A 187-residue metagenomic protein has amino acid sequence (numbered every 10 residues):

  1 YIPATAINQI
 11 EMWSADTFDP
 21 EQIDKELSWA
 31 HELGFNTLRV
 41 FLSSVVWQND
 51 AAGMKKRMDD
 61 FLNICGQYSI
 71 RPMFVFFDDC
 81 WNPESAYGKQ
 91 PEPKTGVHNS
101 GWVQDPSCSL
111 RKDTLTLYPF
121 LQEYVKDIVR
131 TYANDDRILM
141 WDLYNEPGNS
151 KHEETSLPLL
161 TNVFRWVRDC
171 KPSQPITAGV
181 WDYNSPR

Functional and structural regions predicted by a protein language model:
Y1-R187: Active-site mouth of glycoside hydrolases
